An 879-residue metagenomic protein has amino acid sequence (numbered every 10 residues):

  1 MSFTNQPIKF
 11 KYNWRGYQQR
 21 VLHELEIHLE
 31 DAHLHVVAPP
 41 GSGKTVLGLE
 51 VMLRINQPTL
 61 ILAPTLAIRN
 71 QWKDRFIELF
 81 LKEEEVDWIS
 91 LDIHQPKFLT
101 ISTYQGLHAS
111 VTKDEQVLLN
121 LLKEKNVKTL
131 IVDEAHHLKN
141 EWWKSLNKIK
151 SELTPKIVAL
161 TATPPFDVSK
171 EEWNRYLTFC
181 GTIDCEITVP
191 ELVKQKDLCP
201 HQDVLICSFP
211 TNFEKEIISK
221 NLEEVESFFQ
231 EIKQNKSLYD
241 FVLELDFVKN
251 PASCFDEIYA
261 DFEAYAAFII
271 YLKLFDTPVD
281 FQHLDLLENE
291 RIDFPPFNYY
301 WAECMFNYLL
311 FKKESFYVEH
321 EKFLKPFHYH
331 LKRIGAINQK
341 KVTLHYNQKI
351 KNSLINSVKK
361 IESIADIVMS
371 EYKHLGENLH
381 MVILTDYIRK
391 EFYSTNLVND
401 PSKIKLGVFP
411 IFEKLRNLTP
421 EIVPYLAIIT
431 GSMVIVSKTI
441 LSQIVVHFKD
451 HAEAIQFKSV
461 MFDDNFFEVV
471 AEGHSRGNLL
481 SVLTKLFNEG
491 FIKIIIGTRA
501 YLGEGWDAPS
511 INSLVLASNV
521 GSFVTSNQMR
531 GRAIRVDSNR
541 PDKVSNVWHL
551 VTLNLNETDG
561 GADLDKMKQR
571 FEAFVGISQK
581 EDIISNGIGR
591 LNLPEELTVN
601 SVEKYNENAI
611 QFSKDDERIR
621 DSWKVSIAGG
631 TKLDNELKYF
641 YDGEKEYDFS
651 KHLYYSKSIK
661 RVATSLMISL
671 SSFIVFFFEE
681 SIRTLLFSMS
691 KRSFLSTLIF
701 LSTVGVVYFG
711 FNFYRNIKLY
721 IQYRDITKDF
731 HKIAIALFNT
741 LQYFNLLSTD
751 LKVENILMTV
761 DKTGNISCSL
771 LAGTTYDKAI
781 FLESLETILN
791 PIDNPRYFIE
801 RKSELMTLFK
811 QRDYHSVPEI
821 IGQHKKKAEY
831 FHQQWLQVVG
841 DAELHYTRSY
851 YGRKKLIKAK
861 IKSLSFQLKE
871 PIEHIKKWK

Functional and structural regions predicted by a protein language model:
S2-V37: Conserved pre-motif I regulatory segment
E30-V51: Walker A/P-loop
P39-S42, L81-T100, K233-I494, K802-S803 (+3 more regions): Conserved C-terminal RecA-like helicase domain
L66-I93, L177-T178: Conserved helix-turn-beta segment of the N-terminal RecA-like "Helicase ATP-binding" lobe in SF1/SF2 helicases
Q105-G106, Q116-A159, P164: SF2 helicase catalytic motif II
N140-L198: Post-DEXD/H (motif II) to motif III coupling segment of the RecA-like Helicase ATP-binding lobe
E231-V279, D563-L808: Long, largely alpha-helical accessory region at the distal end of helicase-like NTP-driven motors
P401, K414-E421, A427-N586: Conserved RecA-like P-loop NTPase helicase motor core
